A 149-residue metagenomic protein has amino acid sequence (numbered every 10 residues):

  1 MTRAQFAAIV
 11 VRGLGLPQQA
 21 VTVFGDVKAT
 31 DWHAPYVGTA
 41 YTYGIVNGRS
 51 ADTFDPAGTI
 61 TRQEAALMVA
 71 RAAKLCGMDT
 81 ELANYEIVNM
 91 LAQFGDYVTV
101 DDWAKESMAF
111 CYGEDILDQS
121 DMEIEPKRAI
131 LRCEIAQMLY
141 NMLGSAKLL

Functional and structural regions predicted by a protein language model:
M1-Y36, Y43-Q63, R71-A104, L117-A129 (+1 more regions): Feature responds to low-complexity, polar/acidic, surface-exposed segments characteristic of secreted/exported proteins
Y41-T42, Y112: Alpha-helix C-terminal capping/helix-coil junction sites
A66: IQ-motif-like calmodulin-binding regions
K105-E114: Short glycine/proline-rich, acidic loop/turn segments that cap or connect secondary-structure elements
M138: Conserved sugar-transfer catalytic core signal across GT-A, GT-B, and GT-C glycosyltransferases
